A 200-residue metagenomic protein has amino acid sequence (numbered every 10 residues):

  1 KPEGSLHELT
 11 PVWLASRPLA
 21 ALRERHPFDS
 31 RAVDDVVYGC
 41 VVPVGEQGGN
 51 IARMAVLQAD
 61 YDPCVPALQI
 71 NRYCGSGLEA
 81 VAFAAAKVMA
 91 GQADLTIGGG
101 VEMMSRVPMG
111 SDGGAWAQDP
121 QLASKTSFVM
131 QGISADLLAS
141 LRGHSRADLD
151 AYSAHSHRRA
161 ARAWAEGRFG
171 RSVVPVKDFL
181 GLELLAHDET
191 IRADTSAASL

Functional and structural regions predicted by a protein language model:
K1-V41, G45-A55, A59, P66 (+4 more regions): Conserved active-site "lid/cap" helical segment
H7-R17, R25, D148-L200: N-terminal extracellular/periplasmic Venus flytrap/periplasmic-binding protein-like
L9, V37-A93, K125-I133, D194-S199: Conserved catalytic cysteine-centered active-site region of acyl-thioester-dependent Claisen-condensing enzymes
R31-G39, P66-N71, T96-V101, D148-H155 (+1 more regions): Beta-strand segments within the central parallel beta-sheet cores of soluble alpha/beta enzyme folds
C40-V41, A59, G99-V101, V107 (+3 more regions): Fold-independent oxyanion-binding glycine-rich loops and adjacent beta-strand/coil segments at enzyme active sites
Q47-G48, R106-M109, L180: Short glycine-/acidic-enriched loop or helix-start segments at secondary-structure transitions that form or flank
R72-V101, A139-F169: Active-site-proximal alpha-helical scaffold in enzymes
M89-R142: Flexible glycine-/small-residue-enriched beta->alpha junction loops that bind anionic phosphate/pyrophosphate groups
